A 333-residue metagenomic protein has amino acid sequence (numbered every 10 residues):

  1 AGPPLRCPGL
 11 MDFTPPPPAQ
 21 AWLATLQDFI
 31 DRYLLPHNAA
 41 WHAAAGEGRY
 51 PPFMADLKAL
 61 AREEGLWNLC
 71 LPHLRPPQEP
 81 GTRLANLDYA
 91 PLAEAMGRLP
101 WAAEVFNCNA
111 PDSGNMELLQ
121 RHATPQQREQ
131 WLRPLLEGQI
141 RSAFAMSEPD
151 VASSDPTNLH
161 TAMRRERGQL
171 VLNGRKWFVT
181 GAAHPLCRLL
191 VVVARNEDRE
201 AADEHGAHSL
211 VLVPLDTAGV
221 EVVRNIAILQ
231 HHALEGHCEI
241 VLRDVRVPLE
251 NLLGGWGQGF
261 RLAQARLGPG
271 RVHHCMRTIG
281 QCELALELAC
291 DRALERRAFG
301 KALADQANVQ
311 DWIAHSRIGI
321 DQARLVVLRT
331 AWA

Functional and structural regions predicted by a protein language model:
A1-L10: Short, Lys/Arg-enriched N-terminal segments with co-localized hydrophobic residues within the first ~10-30 amino acids
F13-W22, E221-D321: Glycine-rich beta->alpha junctions and the first turn(s) of the following alpha-helix
A59-E129, R133-G138, G181-L189: Internal helix-loop-helix
G65, L92-R98, A194-N196, V213-A218 (+2 more regions): Short Ser/Thr-interspersed hydrophobic loop/turn segments at strand-loop and sheet-helix junctions that line or gate
G138-S147, V192: A short, Trp-centered hydrophobic/proline-enriched beta-strand micro-motif
A152, W177-H184, H231, P269-H273: Glycine-rich phosphate/pyrophosphate-binding beta-alpha loops
T161-R164: A structural signal for short hydrophobic beta-strand segments in well-ordered beta-sheet cores
Q169, N173-V222: A short core secondary-structure module
